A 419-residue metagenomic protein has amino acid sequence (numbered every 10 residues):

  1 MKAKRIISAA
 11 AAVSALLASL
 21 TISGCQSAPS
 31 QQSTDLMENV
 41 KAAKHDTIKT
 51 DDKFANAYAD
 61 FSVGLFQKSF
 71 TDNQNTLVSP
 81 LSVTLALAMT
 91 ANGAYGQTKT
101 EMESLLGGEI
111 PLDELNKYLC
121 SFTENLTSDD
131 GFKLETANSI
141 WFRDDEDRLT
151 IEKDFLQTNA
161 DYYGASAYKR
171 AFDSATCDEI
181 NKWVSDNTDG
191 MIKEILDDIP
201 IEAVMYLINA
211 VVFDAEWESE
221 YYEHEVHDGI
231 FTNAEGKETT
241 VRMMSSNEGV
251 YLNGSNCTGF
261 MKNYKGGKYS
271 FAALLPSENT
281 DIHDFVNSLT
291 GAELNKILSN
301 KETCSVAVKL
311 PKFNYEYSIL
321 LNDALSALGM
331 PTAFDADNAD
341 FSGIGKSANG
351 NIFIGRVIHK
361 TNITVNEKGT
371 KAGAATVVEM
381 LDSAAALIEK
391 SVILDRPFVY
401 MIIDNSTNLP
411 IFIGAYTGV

Functional and structural regions predicted by a protein language model:
M1-A3: N-terminal secretory signal peptides that target proteins for export/translocation
R5-F172: Detector for small/aliphatic-rich hydrophobic stretches
S30-Q32, N73, L112-S277, S299-A386: Non-catalytic, conformational "gating/processing" segments within enzyme and secreted inhibitor domains
G96-M102, T280-H283, Y317-I319, G373 (+1 more regions): Extracytoplasmic/secreted cell-surface and envelope-processing proteins
M102-L106, Y221-D228, H283-G291: Short Gly/aromatic-enriched secondary-structure transition segments
L207, T258-L274, A386-V419: Extended hydrophobic
Y222-E223, L274, D284-L289, V377-V378 (+2 more regions): Composition- and surface-driven signal marking solvent-exposed, interaction-prone regions in large proteins
P276-E302: Internal alpha/beta scaffold segment
